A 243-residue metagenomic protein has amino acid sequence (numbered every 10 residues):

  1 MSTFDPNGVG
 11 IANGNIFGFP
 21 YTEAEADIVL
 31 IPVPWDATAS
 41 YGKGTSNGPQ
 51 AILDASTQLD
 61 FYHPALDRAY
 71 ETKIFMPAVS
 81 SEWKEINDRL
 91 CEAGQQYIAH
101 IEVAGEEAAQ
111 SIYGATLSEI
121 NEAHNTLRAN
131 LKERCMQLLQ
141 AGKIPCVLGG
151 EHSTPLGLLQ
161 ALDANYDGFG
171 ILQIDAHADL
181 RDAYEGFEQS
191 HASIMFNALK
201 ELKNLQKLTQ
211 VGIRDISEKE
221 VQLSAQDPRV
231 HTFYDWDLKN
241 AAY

Functional and structural regions predicted by a protein language model:
S2-Y243: Conserved alpha-helical scaffold segments that buttress catalytic/binding sites
